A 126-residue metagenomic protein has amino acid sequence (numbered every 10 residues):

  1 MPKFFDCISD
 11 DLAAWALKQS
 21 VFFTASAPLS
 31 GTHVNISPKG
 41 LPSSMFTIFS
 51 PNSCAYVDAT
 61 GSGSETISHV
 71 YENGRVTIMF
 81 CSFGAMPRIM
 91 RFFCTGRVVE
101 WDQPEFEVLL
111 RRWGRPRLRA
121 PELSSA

Functional and structural regions predicted by a protein language model:
M1-A126: Binding-site signature for planar aromatic cofactors or substrates
